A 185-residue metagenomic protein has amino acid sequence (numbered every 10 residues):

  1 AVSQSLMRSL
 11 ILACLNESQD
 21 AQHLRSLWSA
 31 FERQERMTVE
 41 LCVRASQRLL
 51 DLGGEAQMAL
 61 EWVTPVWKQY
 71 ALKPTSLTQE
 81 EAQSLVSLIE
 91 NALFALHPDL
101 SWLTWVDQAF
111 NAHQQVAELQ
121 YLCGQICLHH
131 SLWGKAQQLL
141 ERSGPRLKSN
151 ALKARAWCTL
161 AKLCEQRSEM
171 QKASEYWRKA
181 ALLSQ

Functional and structural regions predicted by a protein language model:
A1, Q19-R33, A56-Y70, P98-A112 (+2 more regions): Alpha-helical repeat scaffolds
L10, A45, L49, L88-A92 (+4 more regions): Structural register within alpha-helical repeat arrays
I11-L15, P74-N150: Alpha-helical adaptor scaffolds
E17-S18, L52-G53, L96, H130 (+1 more regions): Structural motif corresponding to the intra-repeat A-B loop/turn of tetratricopeptide repeats
E35-M37, G54, A71, Q114 (+2 more regions): Short coil turns that delineate tetratricopeptide repeat
V43, L85-S87, Q120-Y121, C158 (+1 more regions): Alpha-helical tetratricopeptide repeat
R146-Q185: C-terminal non-catalytic interaction modules
